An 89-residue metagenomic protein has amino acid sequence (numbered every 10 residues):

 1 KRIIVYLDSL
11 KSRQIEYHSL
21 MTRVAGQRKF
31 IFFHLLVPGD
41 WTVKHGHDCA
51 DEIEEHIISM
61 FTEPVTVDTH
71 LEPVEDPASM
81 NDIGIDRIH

Functional and structural regions predicted by a protein language model:
K1-H89: Peripheral (non-transmembrane) domains and long loops of multi-pass membrane proteins
